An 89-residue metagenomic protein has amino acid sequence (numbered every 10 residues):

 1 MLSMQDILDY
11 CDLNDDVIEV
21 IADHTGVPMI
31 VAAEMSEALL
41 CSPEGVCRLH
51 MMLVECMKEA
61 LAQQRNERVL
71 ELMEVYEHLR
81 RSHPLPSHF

Functional and structural regions predicted by a protein language model:
M1-M52, E71-F89: Long, non-catalytic architectural segments outside compact domain cores
